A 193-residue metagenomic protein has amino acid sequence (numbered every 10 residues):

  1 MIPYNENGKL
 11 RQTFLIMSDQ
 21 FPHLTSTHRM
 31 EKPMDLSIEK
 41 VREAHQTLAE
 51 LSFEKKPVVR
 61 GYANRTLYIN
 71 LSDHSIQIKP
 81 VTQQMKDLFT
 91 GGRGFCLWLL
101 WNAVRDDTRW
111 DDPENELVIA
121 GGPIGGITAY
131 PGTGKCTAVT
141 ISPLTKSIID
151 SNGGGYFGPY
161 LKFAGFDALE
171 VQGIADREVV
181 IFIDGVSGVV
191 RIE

Functional and structural regions predicted by a protein language model:
M1-N5, F14-S18: N-terminal amphipathic/hydrophobic targeting modules at extreme N-termini, encompassing cleavable Sec/SRP-type signal
F21-L24, H28-E193: Acidic carboxylate diad motif detector
